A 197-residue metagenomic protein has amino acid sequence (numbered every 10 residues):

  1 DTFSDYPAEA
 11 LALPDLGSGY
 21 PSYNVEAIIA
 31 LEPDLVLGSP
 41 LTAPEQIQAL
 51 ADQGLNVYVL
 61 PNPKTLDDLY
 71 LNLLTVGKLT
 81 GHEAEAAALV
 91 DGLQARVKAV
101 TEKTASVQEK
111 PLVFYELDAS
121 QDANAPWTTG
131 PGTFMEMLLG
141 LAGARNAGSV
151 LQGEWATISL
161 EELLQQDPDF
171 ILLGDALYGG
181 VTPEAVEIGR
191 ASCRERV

Functional and structural regions predicted by a protein language model:
D1-L31, L35-P40: A short, structured surface patch at a secondary-structure boundary
T2-S4, P126-W155: Alpha-helical, coiled-coil/dimerization segments enriched in small aliphatic residues
P14-V25, P63, L151-L160: Short helix-initiation/N-cap motifs at beta->coil->alpha
N24-G38, L160-A176: Proline-aspartate-enriched helix->loop->beta-strand connector
P40-L41, N62, L117, L151 (+1 more regions): Short secondary-structure boundary segments
T42-D52, F170-G189: A ligand-binding cleft/hinge motif common to bilobed small-molecule-binding domains
E45-A123, R145-S149: Extracytoplasmic substrate-binding proteins
I188-V197: Residue-level detector of conserved catalytic or cofactor/ligand-binding positions in enzyme active sites
